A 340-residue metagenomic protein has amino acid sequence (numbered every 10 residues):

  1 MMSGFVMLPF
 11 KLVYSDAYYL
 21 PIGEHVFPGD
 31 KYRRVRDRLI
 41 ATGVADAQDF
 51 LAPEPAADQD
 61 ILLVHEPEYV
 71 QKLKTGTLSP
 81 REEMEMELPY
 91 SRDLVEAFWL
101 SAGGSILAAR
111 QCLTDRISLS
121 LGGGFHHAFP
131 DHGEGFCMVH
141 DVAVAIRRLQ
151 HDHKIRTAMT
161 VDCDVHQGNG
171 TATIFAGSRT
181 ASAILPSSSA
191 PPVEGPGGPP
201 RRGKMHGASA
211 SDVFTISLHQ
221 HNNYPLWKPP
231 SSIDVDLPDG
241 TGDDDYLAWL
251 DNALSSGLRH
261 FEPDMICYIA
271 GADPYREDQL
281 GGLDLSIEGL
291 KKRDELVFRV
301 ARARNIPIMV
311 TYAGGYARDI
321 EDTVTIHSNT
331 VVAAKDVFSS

Functional and structural regions predicted by a protein language model:
F5-A56: N-terminal low-complexity, Ser/Thr- and acidic-residue-enriched intrinsically disordered segments
Y18, L78-P80: Glycine-rich phosphate-binding segment of PLP-dependent enzymes
L20, P55-D60, N223, G240-D243: A short acidic, often aromatic-flanked loop/helix-cap motif at beta-alpha or helix-coil junctions that lines enzyme
A47-D58, M309-R318: Acidic carboxylate-rich catalytic motifs and surrounding loops in phosphoryl-/glycosyl-chemistry enzymes
E54-L78: Charged, often glycine-rich, active-site loop that binds/positions anionic groups
P80-S340: A general "terminal functional-core" signal
